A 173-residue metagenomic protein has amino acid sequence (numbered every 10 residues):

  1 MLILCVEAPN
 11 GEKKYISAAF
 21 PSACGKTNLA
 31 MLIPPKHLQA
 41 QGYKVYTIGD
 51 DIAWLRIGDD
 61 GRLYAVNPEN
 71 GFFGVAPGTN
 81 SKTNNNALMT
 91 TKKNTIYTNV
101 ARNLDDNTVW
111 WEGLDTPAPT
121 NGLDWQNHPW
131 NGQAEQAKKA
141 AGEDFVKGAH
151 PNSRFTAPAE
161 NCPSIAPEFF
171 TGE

Functional and structural regions predicted by a protein language model:
L2-E7, G11-A19, M31-I33, Q41-V45 (+1 more regions): Glycine-rich, often acidic-flanked micro-motifs that create phosphate/phosphodiester-binding or positioning elements
S22: The conserved Walker
G25-K26: Conserved lysine of the Walker
K36: A compact, surface-exposed functional segment
